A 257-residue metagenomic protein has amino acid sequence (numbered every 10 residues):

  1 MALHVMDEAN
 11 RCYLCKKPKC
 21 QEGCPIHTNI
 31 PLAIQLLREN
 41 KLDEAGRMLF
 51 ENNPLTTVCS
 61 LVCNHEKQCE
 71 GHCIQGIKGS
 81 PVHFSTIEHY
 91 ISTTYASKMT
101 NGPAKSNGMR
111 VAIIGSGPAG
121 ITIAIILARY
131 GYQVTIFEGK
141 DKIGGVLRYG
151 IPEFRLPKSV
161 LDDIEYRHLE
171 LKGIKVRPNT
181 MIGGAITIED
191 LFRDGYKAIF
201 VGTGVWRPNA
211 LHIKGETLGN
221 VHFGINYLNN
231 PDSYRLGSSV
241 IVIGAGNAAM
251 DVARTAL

Functional and structural regions predicted by a protein language model:
M1-R110, K158, D163, V201-T217: Ferredoxin-type iron-sulfur electron-transfer modules and their immediate structural context
V5, A33, C73, I87 (+7 more regions): Conserved structural-core and active-site-/substrate-pathway-adjacent residues in large, well-folded domains of enzymes
N10, K17, I113-T135, V176-I188 (+2 more regions): Rossmann-like dinucleotide/flavin-binding elements
G46-N53, V62, L147-K197: N-terminal Rossmann-like dinucleotide/flavin-binding domain of flavoprotein oxidoreductases that bind FAD/FMN
Y132-R148: Glycine-rich FAD pyrophosphate-binding loop
I199-V201, F223, V242: Redox-cofactor binding/interface segments in oxidoreductases and associated redox assembly factors
I213-Y227: A short, gly/pro- and small-residue-rich
